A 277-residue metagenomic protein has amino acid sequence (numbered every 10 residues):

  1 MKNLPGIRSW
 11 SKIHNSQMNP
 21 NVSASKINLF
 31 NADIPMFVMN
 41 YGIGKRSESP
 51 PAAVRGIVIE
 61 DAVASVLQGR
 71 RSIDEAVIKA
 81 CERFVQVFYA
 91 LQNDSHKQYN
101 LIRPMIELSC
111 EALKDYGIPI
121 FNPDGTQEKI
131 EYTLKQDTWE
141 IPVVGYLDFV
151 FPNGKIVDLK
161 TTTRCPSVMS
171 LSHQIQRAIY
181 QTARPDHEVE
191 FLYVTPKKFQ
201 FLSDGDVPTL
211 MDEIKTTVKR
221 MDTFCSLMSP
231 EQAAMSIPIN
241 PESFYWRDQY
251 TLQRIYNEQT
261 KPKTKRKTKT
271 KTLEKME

Functional and structural regions predicted by a protein language model:
M1-Y146, I255-Y256, T260, T264-E277: Metal-dependent nuclease catalytic cores that hydrolyze phosphodiester bonds in DNA/RNA, characterized by
V22, C110, W139, M169 (+1 more regions): Metal-dependent nuclease catalytic regions and adjoining charged, substrate-binding loops involved in nucleic-acid end
P35, K155, T195-P196: Short connector loops/turns at beta-strand edges and beta->alpha or beta->beta junctions
G44, T162-R164, T195-K198: Short, solvent-exposed loop/turn segments at secondary-structure junctions
R55, A64-S65, V150, Q181-R184 (+1 more regions): Glycine-rich loops and low-complexity Gly/Arg-rich segments that provide flexible linkers or classic glycine-based
P119-E128, V150-V157, Q181-F191, S203-L210: Solvent-exposed, well-ordered amphipathic alpha-helical segments that flank/support binding or catalytic loops
Y132-I179, A183: Non-catalytic protein-protein interaction segments used by genome-maintenance enzymes to assemble and couple activities
